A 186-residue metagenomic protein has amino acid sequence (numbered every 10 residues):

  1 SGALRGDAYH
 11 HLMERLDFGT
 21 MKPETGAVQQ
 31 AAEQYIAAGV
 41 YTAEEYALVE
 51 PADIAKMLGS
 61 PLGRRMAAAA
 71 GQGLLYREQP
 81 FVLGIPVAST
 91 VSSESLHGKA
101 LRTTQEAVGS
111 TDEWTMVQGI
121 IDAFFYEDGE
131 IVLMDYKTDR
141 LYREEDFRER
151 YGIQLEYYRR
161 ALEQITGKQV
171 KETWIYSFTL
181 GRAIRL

Functional and structural regions predicted by a protein language model:
S1-L186: Structural signature of nuclease core domains in nucleic-acid processing machines
